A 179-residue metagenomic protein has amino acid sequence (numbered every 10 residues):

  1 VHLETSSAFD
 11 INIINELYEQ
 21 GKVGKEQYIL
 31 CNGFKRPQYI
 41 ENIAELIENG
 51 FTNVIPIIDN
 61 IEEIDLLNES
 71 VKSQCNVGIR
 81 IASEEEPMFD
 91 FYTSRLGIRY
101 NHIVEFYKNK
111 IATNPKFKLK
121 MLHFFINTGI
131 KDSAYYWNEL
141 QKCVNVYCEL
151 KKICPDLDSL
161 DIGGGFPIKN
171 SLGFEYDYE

Functional and structural regions predicted by a protein language model:
V1-S159: Active-site-proximal beta-alpha core segment in soluble small-molecule metabolic enzymes
D132-E139, K169-E179: Short glycine/threonine-rich loop-to-helix capping motif typified by GTGT followed within a few residues by an Asp-Pro
I162: Structured binding elements
G165-F166: Active-site metal-binding loops of divalent metal-dependent hydrolases
